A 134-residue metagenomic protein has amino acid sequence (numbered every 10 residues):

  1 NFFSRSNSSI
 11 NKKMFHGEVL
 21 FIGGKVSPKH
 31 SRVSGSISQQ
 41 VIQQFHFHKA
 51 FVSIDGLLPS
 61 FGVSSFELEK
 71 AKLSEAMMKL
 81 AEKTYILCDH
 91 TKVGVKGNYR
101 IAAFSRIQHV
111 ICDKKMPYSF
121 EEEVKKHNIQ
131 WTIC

Functional and structural regions predicted by a protein language model:
N1-K12: Acidic, proline/serine/threonine- and glycine-rich low-complexity intrinsically disordered segments
I10-C134: Conserved phosphate- and dinucleotide-binding cores of soluble alpha/beta proteins, encompassing both enzyme active
